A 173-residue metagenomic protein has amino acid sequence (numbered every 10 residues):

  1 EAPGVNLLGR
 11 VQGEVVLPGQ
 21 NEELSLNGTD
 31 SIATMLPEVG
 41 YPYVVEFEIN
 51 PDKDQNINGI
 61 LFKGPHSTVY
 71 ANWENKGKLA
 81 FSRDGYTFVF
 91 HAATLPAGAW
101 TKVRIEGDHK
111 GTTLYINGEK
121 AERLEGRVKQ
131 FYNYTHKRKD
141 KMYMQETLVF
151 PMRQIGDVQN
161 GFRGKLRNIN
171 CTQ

Functional and structural regions predicted by a protein language model:
E1-D30, E122-E125, F131-M142, K165-Q173: Extracytoplasmic low-complexity segments
L17-N21, S25-G85, D157-L166, C171-Q173: Extracellular glycan-recognition modules
D52-D54, K110, E119: Short coil/turn motifs at secondary-structure junctions
L61, E125-G126: Short clusters of small/polar residues that mark proteolytic maturation junctions
A80-K102: Short, aromatic/His-centered strand-loop micro-motif at the edge of beta-sheets
D84, Y115-E119: Short strand-turn-strand beta-turns centered on an Asx-Gly dipeptide
T87, N133-N168: Extracellular glycan-interaction patches encoded by glycine-rich segments
A99-T113: Localized edge beta-strand/strand-to-loop motifs within extracellular or lumenal beta-rich domains
